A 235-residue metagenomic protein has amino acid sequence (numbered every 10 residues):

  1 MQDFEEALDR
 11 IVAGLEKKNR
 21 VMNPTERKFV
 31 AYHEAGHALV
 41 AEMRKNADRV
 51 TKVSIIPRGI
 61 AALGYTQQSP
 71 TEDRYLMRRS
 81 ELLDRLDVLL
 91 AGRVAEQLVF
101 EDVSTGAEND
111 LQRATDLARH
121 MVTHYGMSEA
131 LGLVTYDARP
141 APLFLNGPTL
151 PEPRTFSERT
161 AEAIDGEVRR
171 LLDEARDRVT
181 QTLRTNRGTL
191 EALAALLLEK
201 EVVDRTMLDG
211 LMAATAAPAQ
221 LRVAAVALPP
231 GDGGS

Functional and structural regions predicted by a protein language model:
M1-E6, R10-F29, Y125-L133: C-terminal helical "lid" subdomain and adjoining coupling/linker elements of P-loop NTPases
T25-Y32, A38-S235: Soluble catalytic regions of large protease machineries
